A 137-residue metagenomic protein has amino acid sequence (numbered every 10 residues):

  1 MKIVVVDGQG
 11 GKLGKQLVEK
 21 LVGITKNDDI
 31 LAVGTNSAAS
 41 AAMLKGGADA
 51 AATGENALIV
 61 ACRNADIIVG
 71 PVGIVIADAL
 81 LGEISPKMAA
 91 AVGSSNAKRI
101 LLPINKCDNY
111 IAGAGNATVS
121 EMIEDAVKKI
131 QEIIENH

Functional and structural regions predicted by a protein language model:
M1-S37: Glycine-rich phosphate/diphosphate-binding loop of Rossmann-like nucleotide-binding domains
M1-V4, K20, I24, N64 (+1 more regions): SAM-dependent methyltransferases
V5, A32-G34, A52-T53, G70 (+1 more regions): General beta-strand structural signal in soluble alpha/beta enzymes
Q9-G11, I67, G73-I76, N105-C107: Short glycine-rich anion-binding loops that position phosphate/pyrophosphate groups of nucleotides and phosphorylated
N27-D28, S94-R99: A short helix->loop->beta-strand "cap" motif at the edges of active sites that frequently abuts
D29-T53, Y110-A112: N-terminal beta-loop-helix "entrance" segment that forms/cooperates in small-molecule cofactor or anionic ligand
A50-M88: Glycine-rich phosphate-binding loop
L101-H137: Short, glycine-/small-residue-rich phosphate/pyrophosphate-handling segment
